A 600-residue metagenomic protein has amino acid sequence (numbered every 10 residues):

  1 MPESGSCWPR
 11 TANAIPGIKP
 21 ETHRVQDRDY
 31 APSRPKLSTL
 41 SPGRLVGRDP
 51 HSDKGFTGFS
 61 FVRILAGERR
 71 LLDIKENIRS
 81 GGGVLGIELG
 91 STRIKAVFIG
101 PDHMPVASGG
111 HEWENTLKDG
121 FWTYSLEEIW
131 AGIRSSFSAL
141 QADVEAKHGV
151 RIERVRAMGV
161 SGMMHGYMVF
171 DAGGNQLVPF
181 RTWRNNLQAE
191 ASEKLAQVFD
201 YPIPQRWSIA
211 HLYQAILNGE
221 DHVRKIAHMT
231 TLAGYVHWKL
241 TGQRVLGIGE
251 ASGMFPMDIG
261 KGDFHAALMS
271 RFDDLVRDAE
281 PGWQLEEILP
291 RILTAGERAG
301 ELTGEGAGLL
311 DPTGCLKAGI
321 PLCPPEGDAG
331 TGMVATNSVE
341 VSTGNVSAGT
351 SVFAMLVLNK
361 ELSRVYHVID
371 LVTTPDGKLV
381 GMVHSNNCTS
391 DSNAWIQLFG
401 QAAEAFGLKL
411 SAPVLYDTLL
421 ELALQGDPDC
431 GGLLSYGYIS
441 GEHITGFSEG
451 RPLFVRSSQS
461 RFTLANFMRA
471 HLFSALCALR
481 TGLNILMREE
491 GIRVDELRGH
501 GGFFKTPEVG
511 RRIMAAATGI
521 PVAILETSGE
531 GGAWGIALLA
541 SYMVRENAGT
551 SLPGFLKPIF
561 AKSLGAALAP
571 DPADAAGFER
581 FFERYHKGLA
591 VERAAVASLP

Functional and structural regions predicted by a protein language model:
M1, K19-P20, Q26-D27: Polybasic, low-complexity intrinsically disordered segments
P2, C7-A12: Residue-level detector of structural "landmarks"
P2, G100, D171, R364 (+1 more regions): Acidic surface patches and DE-rich sequence motifs
T22-R24, Y30, S38-T39, L45-R48 (+10 more regions): N-terminal glycine/serine-rich phosphate-binding loop of ATP-dependent small-molecule kinases, especially carbohydrate
L72-R79, L85-G86, I152, A189-L246 (+4 more regions): Active-site core segments that coordinate phosphate-bearing ligands/cofactors across diverse enzyme families
F180, T231-A233, L289-I292, H471: Short alpha-helical scaffolding segments that buttress acidic/His motifs in well-ordered protein cores
N185: Carbohydrate-associated surface elements
